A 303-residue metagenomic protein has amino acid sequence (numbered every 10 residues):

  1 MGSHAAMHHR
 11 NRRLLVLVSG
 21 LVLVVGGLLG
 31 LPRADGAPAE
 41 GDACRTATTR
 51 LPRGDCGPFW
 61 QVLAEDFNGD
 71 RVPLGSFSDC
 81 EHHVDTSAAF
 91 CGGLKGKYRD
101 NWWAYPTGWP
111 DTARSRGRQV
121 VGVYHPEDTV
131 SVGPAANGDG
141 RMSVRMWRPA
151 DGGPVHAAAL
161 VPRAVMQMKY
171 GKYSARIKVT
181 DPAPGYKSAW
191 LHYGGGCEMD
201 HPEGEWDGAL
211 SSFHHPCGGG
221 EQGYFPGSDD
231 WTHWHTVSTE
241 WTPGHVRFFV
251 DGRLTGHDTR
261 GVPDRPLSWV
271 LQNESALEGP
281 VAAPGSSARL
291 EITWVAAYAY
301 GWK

Functional and structural regions predicted by a protein language model:
M1-L21: N-terminal export and membrane-targeting signals
G2-S3, L31, Q61: Short, intrinsically disordered, low-complexity terminal segments
H8-R12, P32, S115-G117, V144: Short, intrinsically disordered low-complexity segments
H9-R10, V22-V24, L28, P38 (+1 more regions): Short intrinsically disordered, low-complexity segments
L15, L21-L23, G54-D55, A282: Short, functionally important structural connectors and interaction interfaces within domains
L15-L17, G26-C44: C-terminal region of N-terminal signal peptides and the immediate post-cleavage residues of exported proteins
L17-S19, L23-G26, V121, G133: N-terminal non-cleavable signal-anchor helices
E40-K303: GH16 jelly-roll
